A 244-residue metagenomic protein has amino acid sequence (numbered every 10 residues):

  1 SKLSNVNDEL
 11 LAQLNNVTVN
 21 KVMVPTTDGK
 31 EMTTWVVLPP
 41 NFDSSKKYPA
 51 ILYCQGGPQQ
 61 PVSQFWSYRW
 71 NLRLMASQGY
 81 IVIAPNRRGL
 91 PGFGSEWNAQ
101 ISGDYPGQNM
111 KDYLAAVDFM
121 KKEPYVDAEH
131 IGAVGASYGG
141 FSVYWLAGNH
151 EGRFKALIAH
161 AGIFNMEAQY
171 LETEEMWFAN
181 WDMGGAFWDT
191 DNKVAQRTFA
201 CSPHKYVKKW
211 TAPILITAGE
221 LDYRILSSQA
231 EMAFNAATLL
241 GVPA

Functional and structural regions predicted by a protein language model:
S1-K46, S63, W70, S77: Non-catalytic accessory segments flanking enzyme active sites
D28, Y48, Q55-Q60, S137: Active-site glycine-rich loops that stabilize anionic/oxyanionic intermediates across multiple enzyme folds
V37, Y53-C54, V134, T217: Short hydrophobic segments within beta-strands
N41, G57-P58, I163: Flexible, active-site-proximal loop/turn residues at the rims of small-molecule/cofactor binding pockets and catalytic
P49-A50, I81, A156: Short, Asp-centered acidic motifs that coordinate Mg2+ and/or phosphate in catalytic or ligand-binding sites
Q59, G79-Y80: Structural signature of Gram-negative outer-membrane beta-barrels, strongest in the C-terminal barrel of TonB-dependent
P61-W66, G92: Glycine/threonine-rich flexible loop motifs
N71, A76, A84-A244: Active-site-proximal cap/loop segments of hydrolase catalytic domains
